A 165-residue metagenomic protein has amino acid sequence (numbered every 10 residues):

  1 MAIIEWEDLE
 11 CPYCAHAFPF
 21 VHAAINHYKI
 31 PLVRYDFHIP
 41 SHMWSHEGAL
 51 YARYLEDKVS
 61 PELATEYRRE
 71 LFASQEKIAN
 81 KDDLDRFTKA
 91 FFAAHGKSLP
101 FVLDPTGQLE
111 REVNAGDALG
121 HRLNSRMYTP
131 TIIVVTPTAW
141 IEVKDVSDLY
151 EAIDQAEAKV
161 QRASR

Functional and structural regions predicted by a protein language model:
I4-L9, A15-F91, N124, A163: Structural alpha/beta surface segment adjacent to cysteine/selenocysteine redox centers across thiol/disulfide enzymes
W6, T88-R165: C-terminal cap of thioredoxin/glutaredoxin-like
P12-Y13, Q108: Residues that cap or flank secondary-structure elements
